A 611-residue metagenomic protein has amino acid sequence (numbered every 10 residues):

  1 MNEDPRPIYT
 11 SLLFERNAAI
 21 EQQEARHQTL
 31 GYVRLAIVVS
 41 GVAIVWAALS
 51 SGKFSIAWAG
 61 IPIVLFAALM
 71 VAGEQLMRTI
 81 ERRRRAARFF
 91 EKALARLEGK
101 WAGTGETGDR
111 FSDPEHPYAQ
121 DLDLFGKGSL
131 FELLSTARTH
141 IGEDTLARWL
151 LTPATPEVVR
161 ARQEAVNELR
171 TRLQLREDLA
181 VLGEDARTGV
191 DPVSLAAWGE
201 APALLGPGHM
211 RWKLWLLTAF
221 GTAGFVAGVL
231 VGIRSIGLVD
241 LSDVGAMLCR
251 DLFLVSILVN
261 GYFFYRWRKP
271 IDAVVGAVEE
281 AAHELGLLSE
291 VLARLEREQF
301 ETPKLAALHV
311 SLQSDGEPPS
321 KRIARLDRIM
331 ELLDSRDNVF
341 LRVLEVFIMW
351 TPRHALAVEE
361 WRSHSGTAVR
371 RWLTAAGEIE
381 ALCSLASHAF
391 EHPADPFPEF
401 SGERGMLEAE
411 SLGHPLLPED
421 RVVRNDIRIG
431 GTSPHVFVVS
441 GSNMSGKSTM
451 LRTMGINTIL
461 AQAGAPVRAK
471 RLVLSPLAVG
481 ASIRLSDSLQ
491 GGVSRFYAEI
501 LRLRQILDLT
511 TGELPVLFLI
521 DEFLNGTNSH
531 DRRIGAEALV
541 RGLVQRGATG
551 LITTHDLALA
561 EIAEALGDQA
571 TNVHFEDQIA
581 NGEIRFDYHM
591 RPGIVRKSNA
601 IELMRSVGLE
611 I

Functional and structural regions predicted by a protein language model:
M1-M444, T449-A478, R502: Alpha-helical coupling/stalk and coiled-coil linker elements that connect catalytic or binding modules and transmit
N260-F263, L385, H392, P396-I611: ATPase nucleotide-binding head domains, primarily ABC-like/P-loop NTPase cores
